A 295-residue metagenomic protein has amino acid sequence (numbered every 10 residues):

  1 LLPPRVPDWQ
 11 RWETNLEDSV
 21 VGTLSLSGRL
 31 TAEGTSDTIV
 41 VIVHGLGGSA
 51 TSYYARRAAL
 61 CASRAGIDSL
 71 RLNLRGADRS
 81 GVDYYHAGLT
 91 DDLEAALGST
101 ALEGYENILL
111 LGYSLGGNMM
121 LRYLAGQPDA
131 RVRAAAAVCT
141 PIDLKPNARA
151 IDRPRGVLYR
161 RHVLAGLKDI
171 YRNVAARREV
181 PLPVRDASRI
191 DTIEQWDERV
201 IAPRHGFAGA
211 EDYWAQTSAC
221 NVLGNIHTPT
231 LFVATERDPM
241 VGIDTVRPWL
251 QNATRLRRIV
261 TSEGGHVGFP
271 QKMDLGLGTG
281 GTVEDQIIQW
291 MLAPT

Functional and structural regions predicted by a protein language model:
L1-T35, K272-M273, L277: N-terminal cap/lid segment of alpha/beta-hydrolase-fold proteins
S25, T31-R79, S99, I243: Short, surface-exposed "cap/lid" segments of acyl-processing enzymes
L74-L109, G278: Catalytic nucleophile-loop/oxyanion-hole region of alpha/beta-hydrolase and closely related hydrolase-like folds
N107-H205: Alpha/beta-hydrolase-fold enzymes
R199-V222: Active-site nucleophile elbow and catalytic-triad environment of alpha/beta-hydrolase enzymes
I226, F232-A234, D238: Short beta-strand/loop motif that positions the catalytic acidic residue of the alpha/beta-hydrolase fold
Q251-F269: Catalytic histidine neighborhood in serine/cysteine hydrolases with alpha/beta-hydrolase-type architecture
G264-G281: Catalytic histidine-centered segment of alpha/beta-hydrolase-like enzymes
